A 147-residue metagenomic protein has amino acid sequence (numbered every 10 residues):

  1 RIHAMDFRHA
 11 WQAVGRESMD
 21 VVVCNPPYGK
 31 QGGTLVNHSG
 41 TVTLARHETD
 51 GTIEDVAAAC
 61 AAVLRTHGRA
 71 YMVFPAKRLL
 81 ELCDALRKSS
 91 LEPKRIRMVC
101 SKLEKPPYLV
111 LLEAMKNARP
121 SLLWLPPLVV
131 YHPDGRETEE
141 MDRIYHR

Functional and structural regions predicted by a protein language model:
R1-E17: S-adenosyl-L-methionine
H9, Y28, K116: Short, glycine/acidic-enriched loop or turn micro-motifs at the edges of active sites
W11, G32-G33, L80: Glycine/Thr-rich phosphate-binding loops of Rossmann-like dinucleotide-binding domains
R16, T34-N37, C83-L86: Short amphipathic alpha-helical segments
D20-V21, P26-A59: Mobile active-site "lid"/loop adjacent to the S-adenosyl-L-methionine
T49-P107, L111-L112: Conserved Class I SAM-dependent methyltransferase catalytic core
P106-R147: SAM/dcSAM-binding transferase cores
